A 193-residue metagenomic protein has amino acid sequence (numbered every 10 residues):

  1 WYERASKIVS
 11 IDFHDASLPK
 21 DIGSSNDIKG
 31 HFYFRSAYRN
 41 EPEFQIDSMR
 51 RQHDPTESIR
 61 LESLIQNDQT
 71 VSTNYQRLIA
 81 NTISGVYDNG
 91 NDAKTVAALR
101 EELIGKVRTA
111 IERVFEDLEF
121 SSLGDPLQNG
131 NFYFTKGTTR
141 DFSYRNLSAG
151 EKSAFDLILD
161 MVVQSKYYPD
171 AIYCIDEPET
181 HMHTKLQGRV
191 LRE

Functional and structural regions predicted by a protein language model:
W1-N81, T95-E119, G124: P-loop NTPase switch/coupling surface
Y2, F13, Y33, Y38 (+7 more regions): Sequence-level detector for tyrosine residue identity
I79-K94, T135-D141, C174: Short glycine/proline-rich turn/loop motifs
A93-V107, F115, G130-N146: Accessory N-terminal region flanking or inserted into the helicase ATPase core in nucleic-acid motor proteins
Q128-E193: Switch/communication elements of ASCE P-loop NTPase nucleotide-binding domains
